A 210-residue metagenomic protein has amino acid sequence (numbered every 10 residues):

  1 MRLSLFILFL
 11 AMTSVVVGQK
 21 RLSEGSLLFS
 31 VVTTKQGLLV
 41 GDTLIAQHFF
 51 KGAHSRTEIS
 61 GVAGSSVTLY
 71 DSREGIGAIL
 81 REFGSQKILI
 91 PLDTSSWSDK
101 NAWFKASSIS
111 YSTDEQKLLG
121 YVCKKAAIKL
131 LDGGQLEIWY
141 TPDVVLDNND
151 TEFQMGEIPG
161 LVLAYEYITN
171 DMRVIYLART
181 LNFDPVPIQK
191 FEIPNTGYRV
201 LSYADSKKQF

Functional and structural regions predicted by a protein language model:
M1-L22: Bacterial Sec-dependent N-terminal signal peptides
K20-F210: Extended soluble regions of mature proteins
